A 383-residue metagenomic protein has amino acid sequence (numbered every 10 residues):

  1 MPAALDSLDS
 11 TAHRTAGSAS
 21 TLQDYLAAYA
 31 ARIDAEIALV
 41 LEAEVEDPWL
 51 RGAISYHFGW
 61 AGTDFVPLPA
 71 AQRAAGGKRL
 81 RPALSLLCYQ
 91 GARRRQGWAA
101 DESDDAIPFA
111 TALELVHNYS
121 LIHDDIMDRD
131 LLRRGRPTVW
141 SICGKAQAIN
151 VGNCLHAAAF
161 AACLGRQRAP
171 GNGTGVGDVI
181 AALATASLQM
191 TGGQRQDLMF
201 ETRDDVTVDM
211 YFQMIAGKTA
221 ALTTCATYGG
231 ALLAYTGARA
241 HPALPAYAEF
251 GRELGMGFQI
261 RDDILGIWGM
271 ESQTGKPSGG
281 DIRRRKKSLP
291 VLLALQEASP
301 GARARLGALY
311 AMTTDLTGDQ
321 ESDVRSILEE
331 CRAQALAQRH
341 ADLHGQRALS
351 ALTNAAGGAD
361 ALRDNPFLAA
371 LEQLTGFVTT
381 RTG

Functional and structural regions predicted by a protein language model:
M1-A112, I122, I126-S141, D197-M199 (+3 more regions): Conserved N-terminal diphosphate/IPP-binding helix and adjacent helical/loop segment of trans-prenyltransferase domains
P2, G52-A112, A162-C163, D209-L254 (+2 more regions): Alpha-helical phosphate/pyrophosphate-handling elements in metalloenzyme active cores
E44, P170-T174, A298-L306, D360-A361: Structural helix-adjacent loops and short alpha-helical linkers that scaffold large soluble proteins
E44-R51, A74-R79, I149-N150, A157 (+1 more regions): All-alpha helical catalytic cores of prenyl diphosphate-utilizing isoprenoid enzymes
P48-A53, L131, L265-T274, R303-A308 (+2 more regions): A glycine-biased, small/acidic residue-tolerant capping/turn segment at secondary-structure junctions
A53-H57, A112, R129, A182-A186 (+5 more regions): Short acidic/histidine-centered micro-motifs embedded in hydrophobic/aromatic stretches that mark compact functional
V116-R133, G257-G269: Acidic (Asp/Glu-rich) catalytic motifs at the cytosolic membrane interface
R133-L155, D204-K218, P245-E249, E271-E297 (+1 more regions): Divalent-cation-assisted or electrostatically stabilized phosphate/pyrophosphate-binding catalytic cores
